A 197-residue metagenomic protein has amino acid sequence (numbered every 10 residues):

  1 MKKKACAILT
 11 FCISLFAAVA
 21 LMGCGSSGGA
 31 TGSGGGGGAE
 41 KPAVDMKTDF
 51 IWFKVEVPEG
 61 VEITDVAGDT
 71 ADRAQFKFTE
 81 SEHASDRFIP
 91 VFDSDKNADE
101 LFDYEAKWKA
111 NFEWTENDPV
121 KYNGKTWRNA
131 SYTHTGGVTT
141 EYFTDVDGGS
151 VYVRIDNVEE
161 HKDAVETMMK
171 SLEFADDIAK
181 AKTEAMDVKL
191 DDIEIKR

Functional and structural regions predicted by a protein language model:
M1-C12: Bacterial N-terminal signal peptides that target proteins for export
V19-G23: C-terminal motif of bacterial Sec signal peptides marking the signal peptidase cleavage site
G25-S27: Bacterial signal peptide processing site
T31-F53, A181-R197: N-terminal low-complexity, Pro/Thr/Ser-rich intrinsically disordered segments that act as propeptides or flexible
E40-M46, D72-F76, K121-S131: Short, hydrophobic/aromatic-rich segments at coil-to-beta transitions
F50-E100: Secretory pathway targeting signatures of secreted, lumenal, and periplasmic proteins
V61, V153-R197: Surface-exposed amphipathic alpha-helical segments
A106-G149, I155-D156, L190-K196: Signature of long, low-cysteine stretches enriched in small and polar/charged residues
